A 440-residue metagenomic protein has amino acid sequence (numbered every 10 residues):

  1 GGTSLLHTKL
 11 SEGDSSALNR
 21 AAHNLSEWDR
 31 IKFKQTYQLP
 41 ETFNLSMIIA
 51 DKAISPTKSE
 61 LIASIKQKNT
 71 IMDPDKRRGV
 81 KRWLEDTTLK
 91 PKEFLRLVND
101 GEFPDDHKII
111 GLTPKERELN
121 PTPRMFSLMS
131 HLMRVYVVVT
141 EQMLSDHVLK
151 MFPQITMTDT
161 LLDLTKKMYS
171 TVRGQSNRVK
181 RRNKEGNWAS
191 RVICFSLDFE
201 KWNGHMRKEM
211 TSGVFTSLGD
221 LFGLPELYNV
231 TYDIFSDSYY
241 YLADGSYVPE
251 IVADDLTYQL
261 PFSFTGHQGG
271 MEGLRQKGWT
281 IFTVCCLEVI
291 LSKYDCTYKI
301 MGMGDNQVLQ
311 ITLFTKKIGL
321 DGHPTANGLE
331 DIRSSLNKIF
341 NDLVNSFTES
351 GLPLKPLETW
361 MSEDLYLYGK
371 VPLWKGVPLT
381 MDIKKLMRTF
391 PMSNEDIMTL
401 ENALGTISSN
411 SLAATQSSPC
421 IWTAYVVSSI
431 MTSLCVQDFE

Functional and structural regions predicted by a protein language model:
G1-E440: Viral RNA-dependent RNA polymerase
